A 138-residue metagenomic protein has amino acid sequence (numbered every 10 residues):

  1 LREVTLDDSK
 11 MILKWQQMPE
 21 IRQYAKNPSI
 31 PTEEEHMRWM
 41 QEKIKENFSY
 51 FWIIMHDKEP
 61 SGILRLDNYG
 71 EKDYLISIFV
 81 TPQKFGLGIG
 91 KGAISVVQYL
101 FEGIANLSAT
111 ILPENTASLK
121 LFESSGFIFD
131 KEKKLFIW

Functional and structural regions predicted by a protein language model:
L1-K14: A short beta-loop-alpha structural element at the N-terminal edge of CoA-dependent acyl/N-acetyltransferase catalytic
I12-Q17, H36, M40: Hydrophobic alpha-helical core bundles mediating ligand binding, dimerization, or RNAP-core interactions
K14-S29: Helix-loop element at the rim of GNAT/NAT acetyltransferase active sites that forms part of the acceptor-substrate
S29-Q83: Acetyl-CoA-dependent GNAT
G86-L100, T116-S124: Conserved acetyl-CoA-binding loop-helix of GNAT-fold acetyltransferases
F101-P113: Conserved GNAT acetyl-CoA-binding A-motif
T110, I128-W138: Conserved catalytic-core motifs of GNAT/GCN5-like acyltransferases
